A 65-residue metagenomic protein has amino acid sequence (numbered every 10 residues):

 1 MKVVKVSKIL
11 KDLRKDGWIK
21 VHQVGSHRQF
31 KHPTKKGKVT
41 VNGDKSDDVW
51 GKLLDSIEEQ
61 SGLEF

Functional and structural regions predicted by a protein language model:
M1-H27, K31, K35-F65: Basic nucleic-acid-binding interfaces
